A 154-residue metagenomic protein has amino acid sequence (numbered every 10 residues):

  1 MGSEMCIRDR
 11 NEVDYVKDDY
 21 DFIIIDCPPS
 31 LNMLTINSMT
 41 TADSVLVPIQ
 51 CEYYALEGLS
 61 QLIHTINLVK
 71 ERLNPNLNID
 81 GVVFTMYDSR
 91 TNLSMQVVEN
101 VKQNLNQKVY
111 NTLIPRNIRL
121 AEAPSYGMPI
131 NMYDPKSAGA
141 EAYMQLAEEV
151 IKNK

Functional and structural regions predicted by a protein language model:
M1-I7: Short, small-residue-biased leader/transition segments that mark boundaries at the very start of proteins
R8, Q61, A142: Charged catalytic carboxylate motif
D14-I118: Conserved catalytic-core segment of NTP-binding enzymes
K108, A140, M144: H/E-rich (His + Asp/Glu) clusters that bind or coordinate divalent metals
P115, A121, N131: Nucleotide phosphate-binding site architecture
P124-E141: C-terminal boundary of histidine-terminating zinc-finger modules
Q145-K154: C-terminal alpha-helix
